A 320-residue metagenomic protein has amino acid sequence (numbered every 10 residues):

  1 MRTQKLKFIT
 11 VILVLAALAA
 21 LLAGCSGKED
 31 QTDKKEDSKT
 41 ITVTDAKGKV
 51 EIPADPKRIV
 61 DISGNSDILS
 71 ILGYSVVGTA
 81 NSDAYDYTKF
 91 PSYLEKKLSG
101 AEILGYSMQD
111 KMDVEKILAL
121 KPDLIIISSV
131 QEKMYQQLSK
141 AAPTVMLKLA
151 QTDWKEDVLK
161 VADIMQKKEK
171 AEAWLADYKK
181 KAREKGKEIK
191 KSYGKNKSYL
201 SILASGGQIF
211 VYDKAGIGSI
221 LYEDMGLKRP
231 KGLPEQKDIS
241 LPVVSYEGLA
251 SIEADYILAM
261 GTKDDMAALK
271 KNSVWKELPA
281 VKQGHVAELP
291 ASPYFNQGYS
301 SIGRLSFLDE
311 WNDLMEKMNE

Functional and structural regions predicted by a protein language model:
R2-I12: Bacterial N-terminal signal peptides that target proteins for export
A20-G24: C-terminal motif of bacterial Sec signal peptides marking the signal peptidase cleavage site
C25-T42: Short, low-complexity, disordered segments immediately C-terminal to signal peptides in bacterial exported proteins
R58-L72, A173-K228: Basic- and aromatic-lined ligand-binding clefts that recognize polyanionic substrates
I62-K116: A short, structured surface patch at a secondary-structure boundary
V114, L118-I126, P143, L249 (+1 more regions): Proline-aspartate-enriched helix->loop->beta-strand connector
Q137-S205, S301-E320: Extracytoplasmic substrate-binding proteins
I252-E320: Structured C-terminal subdomain patch of bacterial secreted/periplasmic proteins
